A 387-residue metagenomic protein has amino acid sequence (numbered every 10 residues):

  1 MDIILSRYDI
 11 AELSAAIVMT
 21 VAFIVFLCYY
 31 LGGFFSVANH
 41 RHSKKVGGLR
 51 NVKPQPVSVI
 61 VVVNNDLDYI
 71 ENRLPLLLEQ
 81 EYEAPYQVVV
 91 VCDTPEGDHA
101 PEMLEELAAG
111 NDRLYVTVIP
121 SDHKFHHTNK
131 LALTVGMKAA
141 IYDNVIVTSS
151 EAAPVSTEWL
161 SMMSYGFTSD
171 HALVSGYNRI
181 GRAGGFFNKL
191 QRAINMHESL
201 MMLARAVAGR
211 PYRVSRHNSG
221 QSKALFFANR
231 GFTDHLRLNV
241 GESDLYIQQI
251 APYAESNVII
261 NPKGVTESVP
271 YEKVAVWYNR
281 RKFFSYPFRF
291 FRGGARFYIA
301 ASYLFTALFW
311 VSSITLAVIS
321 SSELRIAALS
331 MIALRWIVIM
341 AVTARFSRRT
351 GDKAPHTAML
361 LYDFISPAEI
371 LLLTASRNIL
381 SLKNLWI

Functional and structural regions predicted by a protein language model:
M1-R50, I370: N-terminal membrane-anchoring/stem segments of glycan-assembly enzymes
Q55-S58, Q87: Cell-envelope/extracellular polymer assembly enzymes that use nucleotide-activated donors
L74-P75, P101, Y142, S156-T168: Short alpha-helix within the catalytic core of nucleotide-sugar-dependent glycosyltransferases
P75-D122: Acidic donor-binding segment of Leloir-type glycosyltransferases
A108, D112-T128, A132, G136 (+5 more regions): Long helical/loop segments within the catalytic core of UDP-sugar-dependent glycosyltransferases, especially the large
Y142-A153: Short beta-strand-to-loop acidic/aromatic patch adjacent to the donor-nucleotide binding site
F167, L173-E198, F227, T233-A295: Catalytic donor/gating beta->alpha subdomain of glycosyltransferases that bind UDP-sugars
S302-K383: Membrane-embedded multi-pass helical conduit in multi-pass membrane proteins, especially envelope-biosynthetic
